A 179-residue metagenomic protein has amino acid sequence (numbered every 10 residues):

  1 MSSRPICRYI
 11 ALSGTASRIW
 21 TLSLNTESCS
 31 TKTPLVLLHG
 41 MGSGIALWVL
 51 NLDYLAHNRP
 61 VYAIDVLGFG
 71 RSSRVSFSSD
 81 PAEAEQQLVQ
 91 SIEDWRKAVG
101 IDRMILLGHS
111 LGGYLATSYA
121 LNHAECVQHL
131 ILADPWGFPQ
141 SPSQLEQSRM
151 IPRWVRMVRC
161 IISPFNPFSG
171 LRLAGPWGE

Functional and structural regions predicted by a protein language model:
M1-A11, S17-W20: An N-terminal hydrophobic leader/cap segment in hydrolases
S3, T31-K32, A82-Q90, K97-A98 (+3 more regions): Flexible "cap/lid" subdomain of the alpha/beta-hydrolase fold that forms the substrate-access gate
P5, N58, S73-V75, V89 (+1 more regions): Non-transmembrane, interaction-prone segments in cytosolic or luminal domains
T15, L22-F77, V99, H109-Y114 (+1 more regions): Conserved HGGG/HGGXW glycine-rich cap/lid loop of the alpha/beta-hydrolase fold
I92, A116: Aromatic/hydrophobic pocket-lining residues that form π-stacking "cages" and hydrophobic walls in ligand
